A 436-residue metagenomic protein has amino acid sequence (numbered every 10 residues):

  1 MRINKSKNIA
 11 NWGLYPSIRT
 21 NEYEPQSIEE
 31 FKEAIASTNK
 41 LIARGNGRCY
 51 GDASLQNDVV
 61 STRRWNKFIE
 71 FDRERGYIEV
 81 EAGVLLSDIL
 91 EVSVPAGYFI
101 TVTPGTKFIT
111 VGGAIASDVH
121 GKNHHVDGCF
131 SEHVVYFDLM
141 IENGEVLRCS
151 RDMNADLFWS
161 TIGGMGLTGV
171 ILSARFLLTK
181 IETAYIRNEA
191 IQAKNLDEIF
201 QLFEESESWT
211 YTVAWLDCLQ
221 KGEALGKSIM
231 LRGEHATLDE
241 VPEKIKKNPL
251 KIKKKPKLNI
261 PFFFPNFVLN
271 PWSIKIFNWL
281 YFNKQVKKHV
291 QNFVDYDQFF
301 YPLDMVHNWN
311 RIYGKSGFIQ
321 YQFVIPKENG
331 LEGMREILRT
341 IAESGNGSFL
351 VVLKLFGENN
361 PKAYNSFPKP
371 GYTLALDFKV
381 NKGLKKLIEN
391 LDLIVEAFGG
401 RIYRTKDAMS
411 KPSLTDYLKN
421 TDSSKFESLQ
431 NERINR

Functional and structural regions predicted by a protein language model:
M1, K5-A10, Y296, F300-Y301 (+2 more regions): Intrinsic disorder at enzyme termini
G13-F108, S117-N123, A214, L353 (+1 more regions): Glycine-rich N-terminal segment of FAD-binding domains in flavoprotein oxidoreductases, spanning the beta-loop-helix
G51-E70, N123-G144, V170-L177: Structural signature of FAD isoalloxazine-binding scaffolds in flavoprotein oxidoreductases
V135-G333, T340, L355: C-terminal substrate-binding/cap subdomain adjacent to the FAD-binding core in PCMH-type and related FAD-linked
S206-W215, G345-L353, F398-A408: Flexible, glycine/charged-enriched surface loops at secondary-structure junctions
G226-E234, F293, N359-P370, S413-N420: Short glycine/threonine-rich loop-to-helix capping motif typified by GTGT followed within a few residues by an Asp-Pro
Y321-K379: C-terminal structural cap/anchor segments
G383-L387, I394-R436: Activity-critical C-terminal alpha-helical subdomain
